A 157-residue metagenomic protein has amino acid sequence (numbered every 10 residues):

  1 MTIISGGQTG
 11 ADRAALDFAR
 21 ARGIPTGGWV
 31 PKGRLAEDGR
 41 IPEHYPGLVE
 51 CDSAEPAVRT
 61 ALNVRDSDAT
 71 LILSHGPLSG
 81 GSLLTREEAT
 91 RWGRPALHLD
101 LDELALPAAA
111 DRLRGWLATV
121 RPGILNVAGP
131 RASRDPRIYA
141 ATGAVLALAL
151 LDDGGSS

Functional and structural regions predicted by a protein language model:
T2-I124, R131-R134, I138-D153: Acidic/glycine-enriched connector segments
